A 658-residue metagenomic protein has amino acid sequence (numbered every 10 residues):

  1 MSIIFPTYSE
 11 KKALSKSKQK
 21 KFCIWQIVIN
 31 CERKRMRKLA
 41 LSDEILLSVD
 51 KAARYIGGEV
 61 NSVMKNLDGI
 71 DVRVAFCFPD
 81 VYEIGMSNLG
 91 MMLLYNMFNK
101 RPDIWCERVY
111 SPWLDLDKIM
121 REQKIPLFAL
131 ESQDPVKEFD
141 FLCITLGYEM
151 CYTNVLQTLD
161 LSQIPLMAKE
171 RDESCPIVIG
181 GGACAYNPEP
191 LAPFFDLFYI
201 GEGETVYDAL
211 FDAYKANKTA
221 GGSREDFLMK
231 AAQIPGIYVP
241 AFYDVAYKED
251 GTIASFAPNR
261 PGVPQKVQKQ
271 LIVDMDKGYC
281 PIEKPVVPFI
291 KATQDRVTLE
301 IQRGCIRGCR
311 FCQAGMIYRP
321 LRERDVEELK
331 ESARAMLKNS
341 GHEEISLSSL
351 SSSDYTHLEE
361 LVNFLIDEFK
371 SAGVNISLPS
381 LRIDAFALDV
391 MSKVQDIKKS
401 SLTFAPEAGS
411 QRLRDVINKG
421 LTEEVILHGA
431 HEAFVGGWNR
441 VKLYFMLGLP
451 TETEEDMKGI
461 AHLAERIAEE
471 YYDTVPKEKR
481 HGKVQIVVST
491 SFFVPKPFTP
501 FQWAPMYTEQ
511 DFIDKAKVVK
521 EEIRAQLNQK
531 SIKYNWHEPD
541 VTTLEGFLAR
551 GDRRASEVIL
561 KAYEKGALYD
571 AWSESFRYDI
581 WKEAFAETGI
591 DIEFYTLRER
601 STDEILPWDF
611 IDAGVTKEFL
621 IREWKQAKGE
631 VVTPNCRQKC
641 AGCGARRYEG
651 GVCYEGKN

Functional and structural regions predicted by a protein language model:
S2-F5, W25-Q26, C31-V63, D68 (+2 more regions): Radical SAM enzyme core and accessory elements
K11-K12, K20-K21: Polybasic, lysine-rich low-complexity intrinsically disordered segments
I45-A75, Y82-E83, P240, A246-T298 (+2 more regions): N-terminal [4Fe-4S]-dependent radical SAM core
F76-C77, R334-K442, M446-V487, S491 (+1 more regions): Conserved SAM/AdoMet-binding glycine-rich loop
F76-D80, F98, V286-Q313, L337 (+2 more regions): N-terminal pre-triad scaffold of radical SAM enzymes
N88, I290-E327, K639-K657: Canonical Radical SAM [4Fe-4S] cluster-binding loop centered on the CxxxCxxC motif and its immediate flanking residues
D103-D115: A short beta-strand-loop structural module common to alpha/beta enzyme folds
P112-A257, P500-D552, V558-E574: Glycine-rich beta-alpha loop elements in corrinoid/cobalamin-binding modules across cobalamin-dependent enzymes
